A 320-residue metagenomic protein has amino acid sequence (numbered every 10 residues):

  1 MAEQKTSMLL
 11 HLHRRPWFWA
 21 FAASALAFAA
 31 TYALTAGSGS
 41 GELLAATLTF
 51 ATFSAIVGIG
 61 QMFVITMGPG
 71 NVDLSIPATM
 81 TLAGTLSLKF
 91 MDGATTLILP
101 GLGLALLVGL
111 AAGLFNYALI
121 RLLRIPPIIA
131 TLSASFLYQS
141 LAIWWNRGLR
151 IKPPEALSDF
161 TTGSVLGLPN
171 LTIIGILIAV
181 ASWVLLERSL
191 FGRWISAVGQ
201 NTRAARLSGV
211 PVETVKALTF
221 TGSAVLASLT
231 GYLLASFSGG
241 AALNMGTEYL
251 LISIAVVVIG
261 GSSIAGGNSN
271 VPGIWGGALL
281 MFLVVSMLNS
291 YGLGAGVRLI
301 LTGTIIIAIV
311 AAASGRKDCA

Functional and structural regions predicted by a protein language model:
M1-A29, L207, P211-T214, V284-A320: Cytosolic-side transmembrane-helix boundaries in multi-pass membrane proteins
T31-A36, G41-A94, G261-N268, T304: Single transmembrane alpha-helix segments in multi-pass membrane proteins
G37-A46, I143, L186, F220-V256: Inter-helical junctions in multi-pass inner-membrane proteins, predominant in energy-converting antiporter-like
T49-F50, P127-I128, L168-I174, K216 (+2 more regions): Loop-to-transmembrane alpha-helix initiation sites
T95-S135, V180, G277-L280: Alpha-helical transmembrane segments within multi-pass membrane transporters and channels
L99, A112-N116, G167-A241: Helix-loop-helix "hairpin" substructures at the membrane interface of multi-pass membrane proteins
L123, P127-S189, V215-L218, F237-G246: Transmembrane helix-bundle core of multi-pass membrane transporters and related energy-transducing complexes
A227, F237-G303: Transmembrane alpha-helical segments in multi-pass inner-membrane proteins
